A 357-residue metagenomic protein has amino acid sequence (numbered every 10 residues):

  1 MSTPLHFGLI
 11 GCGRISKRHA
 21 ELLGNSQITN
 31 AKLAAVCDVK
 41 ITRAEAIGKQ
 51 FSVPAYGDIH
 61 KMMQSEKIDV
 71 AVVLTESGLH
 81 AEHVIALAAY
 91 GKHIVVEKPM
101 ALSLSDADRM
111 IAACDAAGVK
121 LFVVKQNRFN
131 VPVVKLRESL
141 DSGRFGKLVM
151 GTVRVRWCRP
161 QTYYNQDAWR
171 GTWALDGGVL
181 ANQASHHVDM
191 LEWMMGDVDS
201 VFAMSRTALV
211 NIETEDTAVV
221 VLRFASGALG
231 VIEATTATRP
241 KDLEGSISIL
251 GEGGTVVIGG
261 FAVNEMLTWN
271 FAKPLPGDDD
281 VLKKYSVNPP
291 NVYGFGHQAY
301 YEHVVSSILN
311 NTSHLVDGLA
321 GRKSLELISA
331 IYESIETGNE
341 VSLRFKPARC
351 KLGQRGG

Functional and structural regions predicted by a protein language model:
M1-F51: N-terminal Rossmann-like dinucleotide-binding module
M1-P4, V70-V73, V305-G357: C-terminal helix-rich "cap/oligomerization" subdomain common to oxidoreductases
H19, K40, F51-A113: Beta-loop-alpha module in the N-terminal Rossmann-like domain of NAD(P)-dependent dehydrogenases, especially those
G57, V96, L121-V123, I232 (+1 more regions): Hydrophobic residues in well-ordered beta-strands that form the structural core
R109-Q126, G146-V153: Rossmann-fold dehydrogenase core element
N127-I212, G338: Predominantly a Rossmann-like dinucleotide-binding segment in NAD(P)-dependent oxidoreductases
V188-E265, G294, Q298-N311, R344-G357: Contiguous beta-strand/loop segments that form the cofactor/metal-binding neighborhood of enzyme cores
